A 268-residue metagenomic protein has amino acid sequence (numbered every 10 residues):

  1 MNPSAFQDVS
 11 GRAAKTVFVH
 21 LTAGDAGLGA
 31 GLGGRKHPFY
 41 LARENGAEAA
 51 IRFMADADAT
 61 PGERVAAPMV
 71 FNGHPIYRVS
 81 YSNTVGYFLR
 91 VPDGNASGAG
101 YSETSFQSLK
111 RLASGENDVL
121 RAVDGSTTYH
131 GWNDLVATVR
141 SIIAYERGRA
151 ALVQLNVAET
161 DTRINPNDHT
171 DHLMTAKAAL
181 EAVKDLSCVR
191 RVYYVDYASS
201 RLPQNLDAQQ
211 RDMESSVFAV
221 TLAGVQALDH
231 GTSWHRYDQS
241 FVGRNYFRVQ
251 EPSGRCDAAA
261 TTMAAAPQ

Functional and structural regions predicted by a protein language model:
M1, A23-D25, D93: Active-site micro-motifs of SAM-dependent methyltransferase domains
M1-S10: Di-metal (Zn2+ and/or Mg2+/Mn2+) metal-binding site signature of metallo-dependent hydrolases with the MBL/beta-CASP
V9, L28, F53: Acidic/His-rich segments in extracytoplasmic proteins that coordinate ligands and/or metal ions
V9-R12, L186-C188: Short, conserved loop/helix-junction motifs that constitute active-site signature segments in enzyme catalytic cores
A13-V17, L21-A49: Active-site-surrounding "flap" and adjacent substrate/cofactor-binding loops of secreted or lumenal enzymes, prototyped
V17-V19, Y87, N156: A structural signal for isolated positions on well-ordered beta-strands in alpha/beta enzyme cores
L21-D25, F53, Y87-L89: Active-site- or binding-pocket-proximal scaffold segments within functional domains
H37-A42, G46, D56-T84, D93-S97 (+1 more regions): Metal-dependent de-N-acetylase/amidase catalytic core
